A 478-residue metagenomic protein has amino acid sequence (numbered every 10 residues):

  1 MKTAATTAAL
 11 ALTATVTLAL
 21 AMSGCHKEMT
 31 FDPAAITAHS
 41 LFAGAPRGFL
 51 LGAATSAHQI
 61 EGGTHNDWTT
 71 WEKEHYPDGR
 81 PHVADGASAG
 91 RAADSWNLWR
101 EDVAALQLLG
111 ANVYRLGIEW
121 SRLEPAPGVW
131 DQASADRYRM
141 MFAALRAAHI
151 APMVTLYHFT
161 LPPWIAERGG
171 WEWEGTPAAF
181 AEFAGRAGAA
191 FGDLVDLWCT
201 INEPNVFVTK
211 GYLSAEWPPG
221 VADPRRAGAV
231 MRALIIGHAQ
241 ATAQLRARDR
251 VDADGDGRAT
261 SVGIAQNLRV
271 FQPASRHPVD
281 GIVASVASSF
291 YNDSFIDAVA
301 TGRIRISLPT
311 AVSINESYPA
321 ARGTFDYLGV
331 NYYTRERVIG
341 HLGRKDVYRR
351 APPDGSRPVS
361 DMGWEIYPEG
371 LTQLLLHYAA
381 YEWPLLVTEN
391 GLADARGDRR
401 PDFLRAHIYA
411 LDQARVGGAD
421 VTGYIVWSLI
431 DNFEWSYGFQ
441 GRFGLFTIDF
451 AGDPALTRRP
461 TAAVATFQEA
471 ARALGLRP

Functional and structural regions predicted by a protein language model:
M1-A11: Bacterial N-terminal signal peptides that target proteins for export
A9-A21: Bacterial N-terminal signal peptides
M29-D78, H82, P127, D136-P478: Active-site region of glycoside hydrolase catalytic domains
F49, L98-E119, Y327: Catalytic domains of carbohydrate-active enzymes, especially glycoside hydrolases
T70-A105, L109: Aromatic- and Gly/Pro-rich amphipathic surface segment
I118-W130: Glycine-rich, proline-tolerant flexible connector loops at the mouths of alpha/beta enzymes
